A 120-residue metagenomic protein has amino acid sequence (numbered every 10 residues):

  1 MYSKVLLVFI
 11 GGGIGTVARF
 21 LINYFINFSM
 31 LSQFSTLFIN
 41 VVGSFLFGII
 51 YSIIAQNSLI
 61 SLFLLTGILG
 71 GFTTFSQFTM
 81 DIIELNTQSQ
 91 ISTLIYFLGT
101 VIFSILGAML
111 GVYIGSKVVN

Functional and structural regions predicted by a protein language model:
M1-N120: Membrane-interface helix-loop junctions in multi-pass transporters/channels
